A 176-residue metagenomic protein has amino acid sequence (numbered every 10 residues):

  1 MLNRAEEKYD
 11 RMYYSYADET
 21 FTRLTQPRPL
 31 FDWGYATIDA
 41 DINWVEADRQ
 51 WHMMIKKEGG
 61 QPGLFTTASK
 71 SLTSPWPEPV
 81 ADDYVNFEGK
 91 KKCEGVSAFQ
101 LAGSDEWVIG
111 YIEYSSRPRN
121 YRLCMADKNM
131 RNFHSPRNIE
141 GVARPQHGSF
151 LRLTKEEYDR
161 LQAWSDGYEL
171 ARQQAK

Functional and structural regions predicted by a protein language model:
M1-K91, L101-E106, Y111-K176: Beta-rich carbohydrate-recognition and catalytic domains
A98: ATP-grasp fold ATP-binding core
